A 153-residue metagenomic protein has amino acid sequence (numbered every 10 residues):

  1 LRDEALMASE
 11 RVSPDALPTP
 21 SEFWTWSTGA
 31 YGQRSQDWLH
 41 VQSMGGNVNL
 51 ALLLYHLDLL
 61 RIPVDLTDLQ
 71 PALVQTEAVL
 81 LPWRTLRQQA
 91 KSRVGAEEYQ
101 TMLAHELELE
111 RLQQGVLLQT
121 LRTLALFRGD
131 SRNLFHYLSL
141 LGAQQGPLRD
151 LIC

Functional and structural regions predicted by a protein language model:
R2-T28: Charged, compositionally biased N-terminal leader segments and the immediate start of the first structured element
P20-F23, G46-L50, Q114, S131-L134: Short runs of predominantly hydrophobic/aromatic residues within well-ordered alpha helices that form helix-helix
P20-S43: Short amphipathic alpha-helical segments and their helix-coil junctions
S35-L73: N-terminal interaction modules that seed assembly of large macromolecular complexes
L39, L54, R87-Q88, L118-R122: Amphipathic alpha-helical segments within well-ordered protein domains
L60-L118: Structured binding/interaction patches within domain cores
S92-C153: A charged, amphipathic interaction segment
